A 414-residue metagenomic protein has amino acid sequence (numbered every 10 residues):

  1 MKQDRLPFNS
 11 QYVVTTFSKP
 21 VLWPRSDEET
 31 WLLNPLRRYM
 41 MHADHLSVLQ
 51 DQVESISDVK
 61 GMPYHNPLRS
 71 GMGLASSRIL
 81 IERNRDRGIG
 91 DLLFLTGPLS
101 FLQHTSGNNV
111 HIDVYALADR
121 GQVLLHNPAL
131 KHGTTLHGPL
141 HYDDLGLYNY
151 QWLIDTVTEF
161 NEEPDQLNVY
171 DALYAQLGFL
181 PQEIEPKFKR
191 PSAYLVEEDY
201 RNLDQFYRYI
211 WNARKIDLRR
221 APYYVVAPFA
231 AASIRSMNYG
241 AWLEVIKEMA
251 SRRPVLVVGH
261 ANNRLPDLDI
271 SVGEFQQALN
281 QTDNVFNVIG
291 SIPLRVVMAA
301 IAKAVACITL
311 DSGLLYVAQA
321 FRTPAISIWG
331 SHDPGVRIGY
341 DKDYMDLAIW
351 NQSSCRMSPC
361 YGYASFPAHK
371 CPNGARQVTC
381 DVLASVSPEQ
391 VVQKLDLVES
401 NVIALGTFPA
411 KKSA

Functional and structural regions predicted by a protein language model:
K2-A414: Catalytic machinery of carbohydrate-active enzymes, primarily nucleotide-sugar-dependent glycosyltransferases
